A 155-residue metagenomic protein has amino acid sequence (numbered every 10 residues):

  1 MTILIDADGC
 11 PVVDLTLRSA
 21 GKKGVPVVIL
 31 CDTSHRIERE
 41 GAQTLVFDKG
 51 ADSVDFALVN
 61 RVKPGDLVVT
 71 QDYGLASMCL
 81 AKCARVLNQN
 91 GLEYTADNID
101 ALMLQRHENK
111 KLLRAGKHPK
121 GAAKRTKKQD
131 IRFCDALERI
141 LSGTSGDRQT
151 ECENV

Functional and structural regions predicted by a protein language model:
T2-V155: Nuclease catalytic cores that cleave nucleic-acid phosphodiester bonds, predominantly acidic two-metal-ion
